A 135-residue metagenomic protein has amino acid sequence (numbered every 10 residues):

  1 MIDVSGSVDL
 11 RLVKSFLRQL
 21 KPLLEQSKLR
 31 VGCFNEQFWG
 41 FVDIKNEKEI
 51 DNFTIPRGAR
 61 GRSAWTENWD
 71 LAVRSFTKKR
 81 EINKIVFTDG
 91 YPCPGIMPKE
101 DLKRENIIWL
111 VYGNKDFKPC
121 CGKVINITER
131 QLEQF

Functional and structural regions predicted by a protein language model:
M1-F135: Acidic, low-complexity intrinsically disordered regions
